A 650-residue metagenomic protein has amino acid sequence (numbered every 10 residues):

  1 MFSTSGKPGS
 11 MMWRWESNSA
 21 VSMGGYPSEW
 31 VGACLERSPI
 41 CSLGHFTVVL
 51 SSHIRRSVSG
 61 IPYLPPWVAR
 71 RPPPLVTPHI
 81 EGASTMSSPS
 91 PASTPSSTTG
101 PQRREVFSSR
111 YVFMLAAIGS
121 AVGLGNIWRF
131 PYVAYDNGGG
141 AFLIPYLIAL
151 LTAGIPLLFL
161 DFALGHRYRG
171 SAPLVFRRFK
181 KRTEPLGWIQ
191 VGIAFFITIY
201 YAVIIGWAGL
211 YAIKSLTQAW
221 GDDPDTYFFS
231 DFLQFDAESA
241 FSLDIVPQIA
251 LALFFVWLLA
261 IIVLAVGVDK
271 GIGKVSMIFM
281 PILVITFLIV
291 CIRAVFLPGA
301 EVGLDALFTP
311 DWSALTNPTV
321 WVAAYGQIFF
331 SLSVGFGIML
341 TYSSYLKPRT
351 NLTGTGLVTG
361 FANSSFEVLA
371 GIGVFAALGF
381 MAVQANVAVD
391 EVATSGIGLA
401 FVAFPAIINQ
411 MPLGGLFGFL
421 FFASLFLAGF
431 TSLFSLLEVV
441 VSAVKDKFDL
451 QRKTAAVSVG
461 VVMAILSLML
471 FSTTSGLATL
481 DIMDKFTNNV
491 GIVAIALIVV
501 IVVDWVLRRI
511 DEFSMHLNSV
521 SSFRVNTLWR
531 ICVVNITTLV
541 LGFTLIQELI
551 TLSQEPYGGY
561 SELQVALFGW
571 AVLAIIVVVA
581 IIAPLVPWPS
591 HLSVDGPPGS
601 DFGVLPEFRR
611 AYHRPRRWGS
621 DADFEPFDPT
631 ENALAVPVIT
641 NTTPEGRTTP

Functional and structural regions predicted by a protein language model:
M1-S22, P27-W30, C34-S42, S51-S59 (+1 more regions): Low-acidity, Ser/Thr- and Arg-rich intrinsically disordered low-complexity segments
H79-W128, L157-F162, H166-R178, P185 (+3 more regions): Membrane-interface "cap" regions at the ends of multi-pass membrane proteins
S87, P95-F107, Y111, G273 (+3 more regions): Membrane-embedded translocation segments of transport machinery
P101-R104, V133-N137, A172-I189, I204-A265 (+6 more regions): Inter-helical loop and helix-membrane interface segments of multi-pass membrane transporters/permeases
V112-I118, W188-V191, G221-A265, S333-L340 (+5 more regions): Transmembrane alpha-helical segments of multi-pass small-molecule transport proteins
A134-L160, Q248, I492, W570-V577: Extracellular loop-to-transmembrane helix junctions
L157, Y201-T226, V284-F308, L378-F380 (+4 more regions): Hydrophobic alpha-helical segments and their helix-loop junctions in multi-pass secondary transporters
F448-G460, F486-I550, Q554-G569: C-terminal membrane-solvent junction of multi-pass transporters and transport-like membrane proteins
